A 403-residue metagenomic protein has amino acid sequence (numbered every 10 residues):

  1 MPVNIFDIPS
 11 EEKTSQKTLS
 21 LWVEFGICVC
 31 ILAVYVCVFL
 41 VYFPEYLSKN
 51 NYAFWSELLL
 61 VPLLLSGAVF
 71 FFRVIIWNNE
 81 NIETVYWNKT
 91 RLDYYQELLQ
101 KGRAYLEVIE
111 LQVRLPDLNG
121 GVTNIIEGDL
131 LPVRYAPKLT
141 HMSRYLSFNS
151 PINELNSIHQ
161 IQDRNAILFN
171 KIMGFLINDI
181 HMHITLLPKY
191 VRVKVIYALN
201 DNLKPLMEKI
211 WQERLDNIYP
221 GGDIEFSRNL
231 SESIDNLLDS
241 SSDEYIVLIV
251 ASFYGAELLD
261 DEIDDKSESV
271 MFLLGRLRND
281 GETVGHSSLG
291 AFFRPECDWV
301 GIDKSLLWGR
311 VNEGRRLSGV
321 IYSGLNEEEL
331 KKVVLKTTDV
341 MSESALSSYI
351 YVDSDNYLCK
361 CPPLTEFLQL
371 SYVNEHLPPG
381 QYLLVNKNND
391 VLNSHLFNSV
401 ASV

Functional and structural regions predicted by a protein language model:
M1-E232, N236-S242, E257-L258, I263-V403: Conserved "HGTGT" condensation-loop signature of ketosynthase/thiolase-family condensing enzymes that catalyze
Y245-I249: Short, well-structured beta-strand segments enriched in hydrophobic/aromatic residues within extracellular or lumenal
V250-G255: Generic short beta-strand segments
